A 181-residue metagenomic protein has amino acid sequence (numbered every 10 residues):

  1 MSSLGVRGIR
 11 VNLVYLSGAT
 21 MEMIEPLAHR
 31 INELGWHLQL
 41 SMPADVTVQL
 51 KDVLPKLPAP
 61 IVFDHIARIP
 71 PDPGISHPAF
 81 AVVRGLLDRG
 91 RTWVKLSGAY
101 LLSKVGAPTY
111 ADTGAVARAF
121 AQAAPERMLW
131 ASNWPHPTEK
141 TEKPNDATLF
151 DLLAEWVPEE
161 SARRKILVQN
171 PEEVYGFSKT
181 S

Functional and structural regions predicted by a protein language model:
M1-G18: Glycine-rich phosphate-binding "P-loop"
M1-L4, I75-F80, S178-S181: Short, surface-exposed amphipathic charged segments that create phosphate/polyanion-binding patches used for binding
L4-V6, I69, G90-W93, P144-L153: Active-site gating loops and adjacent loop-to-helix segments of metal-dependent hydrolytic enzymes
I9, I31, H65, V94 (+3 more regions): Divalent metal-coordination and catalytic microenvironments
M21-W130: Catalytic pocket-lining loop regions of alpha/beta-barrel enzymes, especially the amidohydrolase/enolase/GH5 lineages
Q122-R127, T141-S181: Mid-to-C-terminal alpha-helical segments outside catalytic/metal-binding sites
N133-E139: Small/polar glycine-rich anion-binding or flexible loop at a beta-alpha turn
